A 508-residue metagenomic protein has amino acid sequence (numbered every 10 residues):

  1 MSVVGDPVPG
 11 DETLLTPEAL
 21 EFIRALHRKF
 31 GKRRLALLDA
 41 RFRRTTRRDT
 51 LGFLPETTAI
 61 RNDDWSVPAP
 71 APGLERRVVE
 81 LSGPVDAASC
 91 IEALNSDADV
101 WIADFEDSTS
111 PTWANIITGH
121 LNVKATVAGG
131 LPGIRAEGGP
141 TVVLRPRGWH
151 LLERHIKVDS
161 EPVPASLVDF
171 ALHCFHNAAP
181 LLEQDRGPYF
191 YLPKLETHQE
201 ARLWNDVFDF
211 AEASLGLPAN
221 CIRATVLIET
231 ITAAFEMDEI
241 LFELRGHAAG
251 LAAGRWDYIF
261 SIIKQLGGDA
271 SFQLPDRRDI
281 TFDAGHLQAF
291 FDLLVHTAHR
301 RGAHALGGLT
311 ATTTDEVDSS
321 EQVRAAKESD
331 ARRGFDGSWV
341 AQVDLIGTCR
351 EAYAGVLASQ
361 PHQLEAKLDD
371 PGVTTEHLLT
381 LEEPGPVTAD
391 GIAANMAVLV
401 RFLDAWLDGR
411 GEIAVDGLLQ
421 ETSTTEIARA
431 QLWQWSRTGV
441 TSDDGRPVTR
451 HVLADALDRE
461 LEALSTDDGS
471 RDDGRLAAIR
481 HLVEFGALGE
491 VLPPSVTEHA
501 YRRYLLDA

Functional and structural regions predicted by a protein language model:
M1-A508: Expand to "…catalyze enediolate/carbanion chemistry for C-C bond making/breaking, isomerization, decarboxylation
